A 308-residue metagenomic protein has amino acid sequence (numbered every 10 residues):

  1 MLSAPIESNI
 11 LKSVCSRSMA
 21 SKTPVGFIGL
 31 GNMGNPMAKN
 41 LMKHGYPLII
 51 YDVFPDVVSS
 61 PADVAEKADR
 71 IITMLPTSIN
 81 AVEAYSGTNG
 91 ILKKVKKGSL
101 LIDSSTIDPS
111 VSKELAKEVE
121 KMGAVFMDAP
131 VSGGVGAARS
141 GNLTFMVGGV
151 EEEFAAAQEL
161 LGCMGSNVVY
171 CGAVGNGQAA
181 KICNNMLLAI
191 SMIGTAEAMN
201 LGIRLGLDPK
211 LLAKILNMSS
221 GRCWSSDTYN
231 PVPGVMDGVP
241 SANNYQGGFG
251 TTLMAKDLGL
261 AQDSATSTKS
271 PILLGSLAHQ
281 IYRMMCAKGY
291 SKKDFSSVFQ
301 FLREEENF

Functional and structural regions predicted by a protein language model:
L2-M74, G98-S99, V135-A138, V169-Y170 (+1 more regions): NAD(P)+-binding Rossmann beta1-loop-alpha1 motif at the extreme N-terminus of oxidoreductases
M19, M33, M37, M74 (+5 more regions): Methionine-biased hydrophobic packing positions in alpha-helices, especially within tandem helical repeat solenoids
L48, V57, V125-M127, V168 (+2 more regions): Hydrophobic beta-strand scaffold residues
P61-A129: Rossmann-fold NAD(P) dinucleotide-binding segment
L75, T106-M186: Rossmann-fold dinucleotide-binding core
N176-F308: Helical "substrate-binding/catalytic lid" subdomain of Rossmann-like NAD(P)-dependent dehydrogenases/reductases
